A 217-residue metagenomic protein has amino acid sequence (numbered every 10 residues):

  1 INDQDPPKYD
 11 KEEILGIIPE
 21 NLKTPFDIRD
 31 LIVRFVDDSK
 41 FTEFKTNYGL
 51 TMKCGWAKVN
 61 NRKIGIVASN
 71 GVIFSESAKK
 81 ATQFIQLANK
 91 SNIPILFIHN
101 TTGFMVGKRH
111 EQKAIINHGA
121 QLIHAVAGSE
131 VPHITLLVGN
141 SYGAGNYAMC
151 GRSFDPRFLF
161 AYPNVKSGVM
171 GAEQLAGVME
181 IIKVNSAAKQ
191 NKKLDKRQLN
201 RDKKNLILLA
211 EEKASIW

Functional and structural regions predicted by a protein language model:
I1-W217: Ligand-binding clefts of soluble mixed alpha/beta catalytic domains
